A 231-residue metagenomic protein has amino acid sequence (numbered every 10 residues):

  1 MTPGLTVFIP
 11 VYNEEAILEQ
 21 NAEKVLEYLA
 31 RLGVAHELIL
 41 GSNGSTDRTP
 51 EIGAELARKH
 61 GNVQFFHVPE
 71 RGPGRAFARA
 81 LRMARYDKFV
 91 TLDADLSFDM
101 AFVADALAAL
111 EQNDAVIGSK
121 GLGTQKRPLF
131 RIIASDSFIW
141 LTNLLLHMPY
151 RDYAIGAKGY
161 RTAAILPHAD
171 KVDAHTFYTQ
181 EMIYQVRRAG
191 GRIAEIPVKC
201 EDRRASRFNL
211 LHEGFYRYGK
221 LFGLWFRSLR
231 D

Functional and structural regions predicted by a protein language model:
M1-G4, A16, Q20, L145-M148 (+1 more regions): Hydrophobic helical membrane-anchoring modules
E14-I17, S45, P73, D99: Donor nucleotide-sugar binding loop of glycosyltransferases
E14-L29: Short, well-formed alpha-helical segments that are part of the catalytic scaffolds of diverse glycosyltransferases
H36-I39, P50-M83: Conserved donor nucleotide-binding strand/loop of the catalytic core
S42-P50, L96: A conserved acidic beta->alpha catalytic loop
V68-M83, M100-T176, R203-H212, Y218-G219: Acceptor/aglycone-binding surface of glycosyltransferases and processive sugar-polymer synthases
F89: Short aromatic/hydrophobic "clamp" motif used to bind/position activated sugar donors
L92-A94: Catalytic metal- and UDP-sugar-binding loop of GT-A-like glycosyltransferases, i.e., residues flanking the conserved
